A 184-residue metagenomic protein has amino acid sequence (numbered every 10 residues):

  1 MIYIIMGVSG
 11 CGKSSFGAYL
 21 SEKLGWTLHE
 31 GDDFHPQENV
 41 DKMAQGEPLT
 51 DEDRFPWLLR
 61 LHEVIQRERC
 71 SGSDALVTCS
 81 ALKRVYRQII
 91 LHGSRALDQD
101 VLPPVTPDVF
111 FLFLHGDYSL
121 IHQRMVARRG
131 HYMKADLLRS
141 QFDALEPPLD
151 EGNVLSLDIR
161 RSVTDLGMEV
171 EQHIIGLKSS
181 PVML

Functional and structural regions predicted by a protein language model:
I5: Hydrophobic anchor at the beta1->P-loop junction of P-loop NTPases
V8: P-loop (Walker A) phosphate-binding loop of NTP-binding proteins
K13: Conserved lysine of the Walker
A18-Q66: Conserved substrate/cofactor phosphate-moiety recognition/catalytic segment in nucleotide-dependent phosphotransferases
E52-V105: Glycine-rich phosphate-binding loop used to anchor ATP phosphates in small-molecule kinases, encompassing both
D98-M125: Conserved phosphate-donor/acceptor-positioning beta-strand/loop module used by diverse small-molecule
A127-E169: Small-molecule kinase domains that catalyze NTP-dependent phosphoryl transfer to phosphate-bearing small molecules
I174-L184: C-terminal accessory "lid"/substrate-recognition subdomains
